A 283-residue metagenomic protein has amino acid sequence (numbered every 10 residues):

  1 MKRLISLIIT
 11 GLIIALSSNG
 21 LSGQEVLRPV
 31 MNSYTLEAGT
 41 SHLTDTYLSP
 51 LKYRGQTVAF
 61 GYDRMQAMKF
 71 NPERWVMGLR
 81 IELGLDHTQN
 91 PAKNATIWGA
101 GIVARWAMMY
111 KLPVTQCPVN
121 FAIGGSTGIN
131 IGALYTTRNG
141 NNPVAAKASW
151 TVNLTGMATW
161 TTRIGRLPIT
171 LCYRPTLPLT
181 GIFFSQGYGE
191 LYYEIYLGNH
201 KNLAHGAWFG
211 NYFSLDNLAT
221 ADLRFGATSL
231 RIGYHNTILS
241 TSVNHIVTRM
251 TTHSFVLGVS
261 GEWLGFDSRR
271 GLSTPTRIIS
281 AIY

Functional and structural regions predicted by a protein language model:
G23-V76, T88, L264, S280-Y283: Short glycine/proline- and aromatic-enriched beta-strand/turn motifs that initiate or cap beta-hairpins
Q24-M31, A67-M77, K111-F121, R163-L171 (+2 more regions): Short loop/turn motifs that connect adjacent beta-strands in outer-membrane beta-barrel proteins
N32-H42, L79-H87, I123-A133, A158 (+2 more regions): Transmembrane beta-barrel strands of outer-membrane/channel proteins
T44-K52, T88-I97, N139-A145, L203-A207 (+2 more regions): Extracellular loop and loop/strand-boundary signature of outer-membrane beta-barrel proteins
K52-F60, T96-A104, V119, V144-L154 (+3 more regions): Residues that define the transmembrane beta-barrel architecture of outer-membrane proteins
F60-M68, I102-L112, G125, L154-W160 (+3 more regions): Residues on the lipid-exposed face of transmembrane beta-strands in outer-membrane beta-barrel proteins
N141-A227: Outer-membrane beta-barrel transmembrane domain signature
R174-T176, F184-Q186, H205-W208, Y212-Y283: Predominantly the C-terminal beta-signal and adjacent terminal strand-loop region of outer-membrane beta-barrel
